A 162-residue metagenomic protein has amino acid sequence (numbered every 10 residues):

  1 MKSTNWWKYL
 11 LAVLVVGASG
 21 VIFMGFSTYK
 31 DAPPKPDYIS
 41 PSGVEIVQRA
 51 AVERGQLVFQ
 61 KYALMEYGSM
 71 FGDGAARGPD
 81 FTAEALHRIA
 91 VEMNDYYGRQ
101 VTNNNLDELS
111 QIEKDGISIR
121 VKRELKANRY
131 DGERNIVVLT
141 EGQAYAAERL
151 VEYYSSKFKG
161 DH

Functional and structural regions predicted by a protein language model:
M1-Q48: Post-cleavage N-terminal segment of exported redox proteins
D31-H162: Soluble extramembrane regions of membrane proteins in the secretory/endomembrane system
